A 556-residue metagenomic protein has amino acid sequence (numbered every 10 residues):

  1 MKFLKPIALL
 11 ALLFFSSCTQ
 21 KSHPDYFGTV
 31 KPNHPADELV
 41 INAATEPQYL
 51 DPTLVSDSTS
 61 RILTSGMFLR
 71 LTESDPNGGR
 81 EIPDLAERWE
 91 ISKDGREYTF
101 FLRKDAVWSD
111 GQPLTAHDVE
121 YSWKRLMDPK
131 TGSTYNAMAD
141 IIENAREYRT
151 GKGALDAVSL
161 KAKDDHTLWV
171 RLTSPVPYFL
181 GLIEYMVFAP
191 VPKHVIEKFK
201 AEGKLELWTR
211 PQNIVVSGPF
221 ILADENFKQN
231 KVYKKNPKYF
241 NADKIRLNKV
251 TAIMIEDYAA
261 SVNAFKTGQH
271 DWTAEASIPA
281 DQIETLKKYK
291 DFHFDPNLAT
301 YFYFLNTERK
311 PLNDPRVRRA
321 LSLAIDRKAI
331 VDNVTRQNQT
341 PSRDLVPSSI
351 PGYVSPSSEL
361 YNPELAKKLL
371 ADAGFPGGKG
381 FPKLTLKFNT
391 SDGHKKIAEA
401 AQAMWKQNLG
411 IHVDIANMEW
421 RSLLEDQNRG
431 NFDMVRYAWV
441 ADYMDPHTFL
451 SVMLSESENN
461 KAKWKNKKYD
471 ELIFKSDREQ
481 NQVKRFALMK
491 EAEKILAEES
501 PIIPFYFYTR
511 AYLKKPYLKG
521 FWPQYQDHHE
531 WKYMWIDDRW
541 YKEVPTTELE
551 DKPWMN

Functional and structural regions predicted by a protein language model:
P32, G352, I411-L423, N428 (+2 more regions): Extracytoplasmic/peripheral linker and loop segments enriched in polar/acidic and small residues with frequent Thr/Pro
I41, F227-K228, A373-A441, Q482 (+2 more regions): Ligand/substrate-recognition segments at binding pockets and active sites
N42-K93, N213-V216: N-terminal lobe/hinge region of extracytoplasmic solute-binding protein
P76, A145, D165, L172-K244 (+5 more regions): Gly/Pro-rich hinge or "lid" segments in bacterial periplasmic/extracellular proteins
F101, E120, M127, T131-E197: Surface-exposed binding/hinge segments that line and control ligand-binding clefts or catalytic entry sites
A223-K234, T251-R309, D332: Extracellular/periplasmic solute-recognition and catalytic clefts
V232-K235, L312-A403, Q407, E491 (+1 more regions): Append "and occasionally in soluble cytosolic enzymes with long acidic Gly/Pro-rich linkers
Y512-N556: Long beta-strand-rich cores associated with HINT superfamily self-processing modules
